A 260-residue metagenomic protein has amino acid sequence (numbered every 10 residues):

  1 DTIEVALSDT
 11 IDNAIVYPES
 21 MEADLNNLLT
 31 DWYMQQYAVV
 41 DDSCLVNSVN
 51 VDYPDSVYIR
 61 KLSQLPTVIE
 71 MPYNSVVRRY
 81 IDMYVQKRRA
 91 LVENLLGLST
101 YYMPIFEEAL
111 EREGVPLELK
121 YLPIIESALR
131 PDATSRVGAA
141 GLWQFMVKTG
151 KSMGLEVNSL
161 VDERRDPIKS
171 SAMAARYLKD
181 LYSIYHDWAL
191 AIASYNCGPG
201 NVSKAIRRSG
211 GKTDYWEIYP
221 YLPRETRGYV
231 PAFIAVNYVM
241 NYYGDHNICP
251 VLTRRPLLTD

Functional and structural regions predicted by a protein language model:
D1-E113: An acidic, Gly/Ser/Thr/Pro-rich helix-cap/linker signature
Y53, V57, L117-K120, I124 (+4 more regions): Extracytoplasmic
Y80-N94, A128-A139, Q144-H186, L190 (+1 more regions): Substrate-binding clefts and substrate-entry loops adjacent to catalytic sites of polymer-processing enzymes acting on
S99, M103, A139, P167-A175 (+2 more regions): Short alpha-helical patches at coil-to-helix transitions and adjacent helical residues in well-structured domains
P104, E108, K120, A172-K179 (+2 more regions): Solvent-exposed, polar/charged alpha-helical surfaces in well-ordered, non-transmembrane soluble domains, broadly
V115-A133, A191-N196, N237: Short, functionally critical alpha-helical segments immediately adjacent to catalytic or ligand/cofactor-binding
R224-N247: Catalytic cores of secreted or luminal carbohydrate-active enzymes
D245-D260: Low-complexity, Gly/Ser/Thr/Pro-rich intrinsically disordered linker/tail segments
